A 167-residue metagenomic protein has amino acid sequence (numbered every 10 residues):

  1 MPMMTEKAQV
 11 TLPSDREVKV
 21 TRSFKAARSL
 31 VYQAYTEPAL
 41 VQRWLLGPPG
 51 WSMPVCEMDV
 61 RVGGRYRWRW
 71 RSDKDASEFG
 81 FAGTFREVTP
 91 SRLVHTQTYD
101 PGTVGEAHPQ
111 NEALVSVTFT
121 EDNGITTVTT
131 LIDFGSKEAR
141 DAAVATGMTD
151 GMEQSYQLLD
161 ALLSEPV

Functional and structural regions predicted by a protein language model:
M1-W51: Hydrophobic ligand-binding cavity/cleft-lining segments
M3, G135-V167: A conserved amphipathic terminal alpha-helix motif
L12-S14, V60, D75-F79, A107-N111 (+1 more regions): A generic structural micro-feature
K19, A39-G80, V167: Short beta-edge strand/loop motif at the mouth of beta-sheet-based domains
R22, V55-M58, G80-E87, E112-T120: Hydrophobic/aromatic beta-strand elements that line small-molecule binding cavities or substrate pockets in beta-rich
R28-S29, D59-R61, R86-R92, T118-T127: A short, structured loop/turn motif at beta-sheet edges
V31, V41, Y66, F85 (+4 more regions): Hydrophobic pocket/interface hotspot
Q97-D100, V104-D150: Beta-strand/loop substructures that line and gate deep hydrophobic ligand-binding cavities in soluble
